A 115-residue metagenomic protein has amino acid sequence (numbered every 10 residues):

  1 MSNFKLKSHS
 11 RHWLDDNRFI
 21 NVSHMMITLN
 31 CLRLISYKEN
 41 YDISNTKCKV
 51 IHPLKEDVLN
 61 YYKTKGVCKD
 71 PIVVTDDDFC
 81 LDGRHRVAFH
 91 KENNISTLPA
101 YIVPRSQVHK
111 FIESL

Functional and structural regions predicted by a protein language model:
M1-T28: N-terminal leader/domain-start detector
S8, S23, K65-G66, N93 (+1 more regions): Prokaryotic Sec-type signal peptides and long signal-anchor helices with extended Leu/Ile/Val-rich h-regions
I27-L81, K91, P99: Short alpha-helix boundary/capping and kink motifs at helix termini
H85-R86: Alpha-helix capping/helix-boundary segments
S96: Short acidic/polar active-site loop segments enriched in Thr and Asp
Y101-V103: Conserved beta-strand termini and adjacent loop/short-helix elements that scaffold enzyme active sites in alpha/beta
R105-L115: Amphipathic, charge-rich alpha-helical segments that serve as recognition/docking helices
